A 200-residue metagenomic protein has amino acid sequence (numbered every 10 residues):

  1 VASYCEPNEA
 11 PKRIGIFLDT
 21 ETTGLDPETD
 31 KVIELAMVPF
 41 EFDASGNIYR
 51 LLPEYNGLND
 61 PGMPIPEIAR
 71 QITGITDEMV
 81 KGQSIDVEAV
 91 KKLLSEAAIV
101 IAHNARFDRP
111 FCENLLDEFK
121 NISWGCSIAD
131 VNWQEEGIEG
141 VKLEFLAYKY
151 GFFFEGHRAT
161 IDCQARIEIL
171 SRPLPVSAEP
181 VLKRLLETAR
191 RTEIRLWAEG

Functional and structural regions predicted by a protein language model:
V1-D30, F40-P53, P64, T73-G200: DEDD superfamily 3′-5′ metal-dependent exonuclease/proofreading module
L35-P39: Short beta-strand scaffold segments in enzyme catalytic cores
G57-N59: Generic detection of short hydrophobic beta-strand segments and adjacent strand-loop junctions
A69: Active-site loop architecture of trypsin-fold serine endopeptidases
